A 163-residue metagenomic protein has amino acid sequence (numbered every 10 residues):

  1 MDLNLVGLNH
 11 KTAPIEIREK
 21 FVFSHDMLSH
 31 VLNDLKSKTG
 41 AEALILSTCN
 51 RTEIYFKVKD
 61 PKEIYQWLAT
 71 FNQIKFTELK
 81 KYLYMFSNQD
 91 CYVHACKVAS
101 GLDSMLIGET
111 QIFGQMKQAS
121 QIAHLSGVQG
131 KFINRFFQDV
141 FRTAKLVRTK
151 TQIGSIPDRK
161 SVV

Functional and structural regions predicted by a protein language model:
M1-T149: N-terminal ligand-binding/catalytic initiation module
T151-S155: Glycine- and Gly-Pro-enriched alpha-helical subdomains that act as flexible, kink-prone "lid/hinge" or packing modules
K160-V162: Conserved small/polar residues in nucleotide/adenosyl-binding loops
